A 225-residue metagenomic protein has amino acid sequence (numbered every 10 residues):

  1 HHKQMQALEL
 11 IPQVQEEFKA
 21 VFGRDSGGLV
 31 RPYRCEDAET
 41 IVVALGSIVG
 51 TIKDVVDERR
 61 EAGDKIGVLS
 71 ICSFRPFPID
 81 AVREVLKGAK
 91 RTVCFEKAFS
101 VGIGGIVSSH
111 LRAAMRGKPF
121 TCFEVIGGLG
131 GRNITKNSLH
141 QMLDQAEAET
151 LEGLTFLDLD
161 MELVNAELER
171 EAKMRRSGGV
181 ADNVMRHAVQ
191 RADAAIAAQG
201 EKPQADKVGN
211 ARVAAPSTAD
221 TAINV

Functional and structural regions predicted by a protein language model:
H1-R31: Conformationally flexible catalytic loops at phosphate/diphosphate-handling active centers
R24-Y33, I66-V68, T121-F123, L151-L157: Flexible, glycine/charged-enriched surface loops at secondary-structure junctions
P32-E36, V85-L86: Solvent-exposed alpha-helices and their adjacent loops that cap or buttress functional pockets in soluble metabolic
D37-D64, F77-V82: Redox- and metal-dependent alpha/beta enzyme cores, enriched for Fe-S-associated oxidoreductases and cofactor-handling
D54-G63, R83-K87, S109-R116, Q141: Short, solvent-exposed amphipathic alpha-helical segments in soluble enzyme and RNA/protein-processing domains
A62-R91, A98: Core nucleotide-handling region used for phosphoryl-transfer chemistry
K97-V213, S217-V225: Peripheral docking tails and interdomain loops at the edges of cofactor- or intermediate-handling domains
